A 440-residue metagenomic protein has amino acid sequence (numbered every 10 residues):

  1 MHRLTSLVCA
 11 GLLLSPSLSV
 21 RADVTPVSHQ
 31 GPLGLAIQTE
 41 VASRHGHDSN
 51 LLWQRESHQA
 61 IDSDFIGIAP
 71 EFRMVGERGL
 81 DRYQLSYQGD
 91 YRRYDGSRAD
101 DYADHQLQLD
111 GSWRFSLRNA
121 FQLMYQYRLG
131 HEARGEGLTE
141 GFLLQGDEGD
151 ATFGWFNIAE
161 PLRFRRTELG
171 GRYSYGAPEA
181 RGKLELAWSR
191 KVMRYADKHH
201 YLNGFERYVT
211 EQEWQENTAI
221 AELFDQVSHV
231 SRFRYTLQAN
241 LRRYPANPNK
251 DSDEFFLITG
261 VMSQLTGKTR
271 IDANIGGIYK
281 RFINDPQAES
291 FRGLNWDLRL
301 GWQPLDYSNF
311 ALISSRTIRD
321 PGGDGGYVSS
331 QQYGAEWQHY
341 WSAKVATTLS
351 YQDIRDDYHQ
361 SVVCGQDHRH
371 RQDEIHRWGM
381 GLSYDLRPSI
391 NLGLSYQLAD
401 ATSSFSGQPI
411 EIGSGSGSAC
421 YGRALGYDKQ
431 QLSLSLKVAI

Functional and structural regions predicted by a protein language model:
D23-R82, L169-G176, R181-E185, Q212-W214 (+2 more regions): Outer-membrane beta-barrel initiation region
P32-G34, Q59-G67, R98-D104, E160-R166 (+11 more regions): Transmembrane beta-barrel outer-membrane domains
S43-L51, R78-L80, G89-D95, Y127-H131 (+8 more regions): Transmembrane beta-strands of outer-membrane beta-barrel pores
S49-H58, G96-Y102, A133-F142, Y195-F205 (+5 more regions): Outer-membrane beta-barrel translocator domains and adjoining extracellular loop/strand segments of Gram-negative
D64-F72, H105-L109, R165-G171, Q215-A221 (+7 more regions): Hydrophobic, lipid-facing positions within transmembrane beta-strands of outer-membrane proteins
F72-R78, W113, G171-A177, A221-D225 (+6 more regions): Residue-level signature of outer-membrane beta-barrel architecture
L80-Y83, L117-L123, E179-L184, R194 (+5 more regions): Repeated loop/turn-to-beta-strand initiation elements of outer-membrane beta-barrel proteins
Y384-D385, S389-N391, Y396, A424-I440: Outer-membrane beta-barrel "beta-signal"
